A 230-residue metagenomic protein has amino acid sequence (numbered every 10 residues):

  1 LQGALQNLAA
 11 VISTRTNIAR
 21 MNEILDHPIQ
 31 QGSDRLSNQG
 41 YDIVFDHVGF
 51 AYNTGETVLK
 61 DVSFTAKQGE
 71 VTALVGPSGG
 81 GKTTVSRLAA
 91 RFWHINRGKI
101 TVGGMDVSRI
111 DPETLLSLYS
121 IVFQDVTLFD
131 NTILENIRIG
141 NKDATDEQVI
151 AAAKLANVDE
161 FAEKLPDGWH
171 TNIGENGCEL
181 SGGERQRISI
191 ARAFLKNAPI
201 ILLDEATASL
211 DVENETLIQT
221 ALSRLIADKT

Functional and structural regions predicted by a protein language model:
L1-I24: Cytosolic ends of transmembrane helices, especially the final helix of ABC transmembrane type-1 domains
L5, G32-S33, N53: A generic structural signal for short coil/turn motifs at secondary-structure boundaries
L25-N38: Pre-NBD coupling/linker segments of ABC/ABC-like ATPases
N38-T230: ABC-type nucleotide-binding domain
